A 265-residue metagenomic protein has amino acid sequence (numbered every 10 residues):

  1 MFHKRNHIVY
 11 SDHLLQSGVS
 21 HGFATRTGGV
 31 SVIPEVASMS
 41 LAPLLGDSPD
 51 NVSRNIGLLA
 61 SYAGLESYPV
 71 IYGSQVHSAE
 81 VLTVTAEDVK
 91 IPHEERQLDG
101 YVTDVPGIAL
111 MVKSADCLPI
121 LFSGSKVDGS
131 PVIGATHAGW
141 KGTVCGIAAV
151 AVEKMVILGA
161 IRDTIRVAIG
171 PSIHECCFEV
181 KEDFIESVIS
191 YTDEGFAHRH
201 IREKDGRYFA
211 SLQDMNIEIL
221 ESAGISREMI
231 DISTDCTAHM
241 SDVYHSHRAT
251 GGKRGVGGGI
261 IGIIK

Functional and structural regions predicted by a protein language model:
M1-K265: Active-site microenvironment for binding and transforming phosphate-containing groups
